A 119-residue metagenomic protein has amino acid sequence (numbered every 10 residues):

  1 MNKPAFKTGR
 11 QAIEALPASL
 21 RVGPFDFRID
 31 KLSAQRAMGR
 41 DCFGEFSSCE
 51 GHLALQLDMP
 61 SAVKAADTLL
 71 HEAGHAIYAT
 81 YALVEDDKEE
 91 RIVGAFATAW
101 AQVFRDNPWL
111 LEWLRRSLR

Functional and structural regions predicted by a protein language model:
M1-K64, T80-R119: Metalloprotease/metallohydrolase-associated module, dominated by Zn2+-dependent proteases
D67-A79: Active-site recognition of the HExxH zinc-binding catalytic motif
